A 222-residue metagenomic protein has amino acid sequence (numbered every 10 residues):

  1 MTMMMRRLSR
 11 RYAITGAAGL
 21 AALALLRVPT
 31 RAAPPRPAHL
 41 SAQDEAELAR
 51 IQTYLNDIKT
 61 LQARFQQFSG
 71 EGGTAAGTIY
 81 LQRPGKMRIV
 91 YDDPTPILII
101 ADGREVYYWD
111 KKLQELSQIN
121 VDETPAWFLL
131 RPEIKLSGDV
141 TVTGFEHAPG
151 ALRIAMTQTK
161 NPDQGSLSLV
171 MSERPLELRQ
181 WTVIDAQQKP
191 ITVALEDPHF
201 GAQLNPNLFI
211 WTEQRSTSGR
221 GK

Functional and structural regions predicted by a protein language model:
T2-G19: N-terminal secretory signal peptides and thylakoid transit peptides that target proteins across membranes
R27-A42: C-terminal segment of N-terminal export signals and the immediately downstream linker at the start of the mature
T53-G72: A short, Trp-centered hydrophobic/proline-enriched beta-strand micro-motif
L55, P125-S137: Short, solvent-exposed helix-to-loop capping segments enriched in aromatics
I58-T60, T74-A76, Q82-P84, P94 (+5 more regions): Extracytoplasmic
F65, M87-Y91, V106-W109, I154 (+1 more regions): Short hydrophobic/aromatic-rich beta-strand segments that constitute the beta-sheet cores of beta-sandwich/beta-barrel
T78-F128, I191-T192, D197: An acidic-aromatic
L136-K222: Gly/Pro-enriched, hydrophobic low-complexity segments that function as extracytoplasmic propeptides/linkers
